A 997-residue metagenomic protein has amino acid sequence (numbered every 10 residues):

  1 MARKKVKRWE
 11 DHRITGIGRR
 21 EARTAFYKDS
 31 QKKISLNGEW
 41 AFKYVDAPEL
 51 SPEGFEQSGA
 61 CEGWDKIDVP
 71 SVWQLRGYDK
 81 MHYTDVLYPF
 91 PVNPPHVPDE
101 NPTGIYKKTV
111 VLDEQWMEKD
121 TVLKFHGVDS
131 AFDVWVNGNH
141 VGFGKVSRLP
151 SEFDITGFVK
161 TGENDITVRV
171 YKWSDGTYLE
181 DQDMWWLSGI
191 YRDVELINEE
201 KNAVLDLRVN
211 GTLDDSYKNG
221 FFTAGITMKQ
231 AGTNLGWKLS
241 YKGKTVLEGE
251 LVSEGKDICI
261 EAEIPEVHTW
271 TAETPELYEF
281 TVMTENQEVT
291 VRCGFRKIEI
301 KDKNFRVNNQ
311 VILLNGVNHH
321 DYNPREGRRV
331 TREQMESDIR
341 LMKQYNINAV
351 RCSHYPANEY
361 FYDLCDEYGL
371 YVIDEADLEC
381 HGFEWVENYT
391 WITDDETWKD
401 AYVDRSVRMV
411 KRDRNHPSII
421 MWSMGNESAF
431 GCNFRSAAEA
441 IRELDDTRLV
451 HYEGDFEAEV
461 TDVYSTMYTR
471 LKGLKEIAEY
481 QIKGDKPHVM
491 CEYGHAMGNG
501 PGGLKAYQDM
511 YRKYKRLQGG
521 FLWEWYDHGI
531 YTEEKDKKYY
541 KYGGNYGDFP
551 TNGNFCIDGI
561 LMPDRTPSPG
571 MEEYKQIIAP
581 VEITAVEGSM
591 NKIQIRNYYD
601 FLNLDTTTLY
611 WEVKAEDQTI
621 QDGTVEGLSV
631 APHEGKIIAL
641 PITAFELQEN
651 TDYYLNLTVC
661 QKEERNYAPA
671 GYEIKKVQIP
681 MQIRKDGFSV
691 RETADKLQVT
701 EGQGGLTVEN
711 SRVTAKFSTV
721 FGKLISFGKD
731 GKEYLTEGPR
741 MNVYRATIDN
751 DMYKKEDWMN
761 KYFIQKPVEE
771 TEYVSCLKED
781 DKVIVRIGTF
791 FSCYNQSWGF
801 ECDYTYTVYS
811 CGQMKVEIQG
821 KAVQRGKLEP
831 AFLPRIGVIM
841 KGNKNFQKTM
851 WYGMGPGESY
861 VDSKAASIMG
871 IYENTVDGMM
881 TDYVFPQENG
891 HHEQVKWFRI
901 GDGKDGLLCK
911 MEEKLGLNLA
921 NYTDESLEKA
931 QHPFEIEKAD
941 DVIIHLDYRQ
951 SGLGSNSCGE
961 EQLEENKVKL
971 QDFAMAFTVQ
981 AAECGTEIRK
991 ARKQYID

Functional and structural regions predicted by a protein language model:
M1-Y27, V141-F143, T161-E199, A272-T281 (+3 more regions): Glycine/proline-rich low-complexity spacer/linker segments in large multi-domain proteins
A2-K28, V69, R76, T84 (+4 more regions): Extended substrate-binding grooves/exosites of carbohydrate-active enzymes
R3-E10, I14, G18-A22, A41-V45 (+6 more regions): Accessory beta-strand-rich segments of carbohydrate-active enzymes
V72-K80, L87-H96, K145-S147, I155-A224 (+8 more regions): An acidic-aromatic loop/edge-strand motif
Q74-G77, K172, T271, P641-N650 (+2 more regions): Beta-strand/loop-rich accessory regions of lumenal/periplasmic or secreted enzymes, predominantly carbohydrate-active
V159-E163, G225-K301, Y653-V699: Extended acidic/polar, glycine-enriched regions that form or flank non-catalytic beta-rich accessory modules
M228-N234, D600-T607, G826-F832: A short beta-turn/strand-edge loop motif at beta-sheet boundaries
E250-E266, D617-E649: Intrinsically disordered, low-complexity Pro/Gly/Ser/Thr-rich segments with frequent PxxP/GP/PP motifs and embedded
